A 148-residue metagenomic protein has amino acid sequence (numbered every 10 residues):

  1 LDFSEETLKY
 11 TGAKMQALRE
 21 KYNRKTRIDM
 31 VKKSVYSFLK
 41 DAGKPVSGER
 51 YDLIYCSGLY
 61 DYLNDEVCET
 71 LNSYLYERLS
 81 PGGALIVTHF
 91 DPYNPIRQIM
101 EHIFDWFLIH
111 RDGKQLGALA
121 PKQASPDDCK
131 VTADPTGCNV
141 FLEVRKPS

Functional and structural regions predicted by a protein language model:
F3-V46, Y74, A84-S148: Class I (Rossmann-like) S-adenosyl-L-methionine-dependent methyltransferase catalytic domain, capturing the SAM-binding
L39-K40, Y62-L75: A short, conserved alpha-helix within the catalytic core of class I
R50-Y51: Local beta-strand N-terminus motif with an aromatic residue
Y55: A conserved beta-strand element that flanks and buttresses the S-adenosyl-L-methionine
L59: Hydrophobic adenine-recognition pocket in adenosine-nucleotide-binding enzymes
L79-S80: A generic alpha-to-beta junction signature in SAM-dependent methyltransferases
